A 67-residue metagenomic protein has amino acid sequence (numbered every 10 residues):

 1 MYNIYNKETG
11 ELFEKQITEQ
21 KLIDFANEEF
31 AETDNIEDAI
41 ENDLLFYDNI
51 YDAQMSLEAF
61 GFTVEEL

Functional and structural regions predicted by a protein language model:
M1-E28: N-terminal acidic leader/helix
E29-L67: Short, mixed-charge low-complexity intrinsically disordered segments
